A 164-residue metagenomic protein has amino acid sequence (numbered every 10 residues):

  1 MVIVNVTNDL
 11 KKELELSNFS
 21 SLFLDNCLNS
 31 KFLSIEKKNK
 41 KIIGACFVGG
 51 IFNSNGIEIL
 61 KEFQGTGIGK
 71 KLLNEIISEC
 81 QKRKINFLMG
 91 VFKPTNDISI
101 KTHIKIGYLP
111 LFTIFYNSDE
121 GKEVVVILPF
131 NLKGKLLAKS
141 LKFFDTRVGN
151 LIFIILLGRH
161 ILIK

Functional and structural regions predicted by a protein language model:
M1-N26: Short amphipathic alpha-helix that is part of the acyltransferase structural core
S30-G44: Conserved beta-hairpin
G49-K61: Conserved acetyl-CoA binding element of GNAT-fold acetyltransferases
G65-S78, K105: Conserved acetyl-CoA-binding loop-helix of GNAT-fold acetyltransferases
C80-P94: Conserved GNAT acetyl-CoA-binding A-motif
G90-I100, S118: Conserved beta-strand-loop-alpha-helix junction that forms the acyl-donor binding cleft
I104-I114: Conserved acetyl-CoA-binding loop of GNAT-fold acetyltransferases
Y116-K164: C-terminal "cap" of GNAT-fold acetyltransferases
